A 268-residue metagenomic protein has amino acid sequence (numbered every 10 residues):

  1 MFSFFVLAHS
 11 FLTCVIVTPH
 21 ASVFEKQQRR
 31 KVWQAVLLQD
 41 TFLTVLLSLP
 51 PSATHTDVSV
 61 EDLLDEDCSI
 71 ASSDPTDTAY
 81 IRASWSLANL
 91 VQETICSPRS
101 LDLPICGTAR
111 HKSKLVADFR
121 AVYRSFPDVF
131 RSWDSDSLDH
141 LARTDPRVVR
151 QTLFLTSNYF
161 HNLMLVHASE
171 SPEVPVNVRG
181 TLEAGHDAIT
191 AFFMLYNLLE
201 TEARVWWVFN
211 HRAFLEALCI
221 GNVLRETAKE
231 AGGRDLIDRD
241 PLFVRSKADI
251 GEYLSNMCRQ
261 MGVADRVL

Functional and structural regions predicted by a protein language model:
M1-D57, I70-A121, D139-E226, L236-V244 (+1 more regions): Extended, leucine-rich alpha-helical cores of fungal transcription factors
D65-D67: Short linear/disordered segments characteristic of secreted peptide precursors and small low-complexity proteins
A121-V129: Long, charged, mostly alpha-helical binding arms that flank functional sites
V129-A142: Long, charged, glycine-rich C-terminal linkers/tails
A248-C258: TPR/TPR-like (Sel1-like) alpha-helical repeat modules
